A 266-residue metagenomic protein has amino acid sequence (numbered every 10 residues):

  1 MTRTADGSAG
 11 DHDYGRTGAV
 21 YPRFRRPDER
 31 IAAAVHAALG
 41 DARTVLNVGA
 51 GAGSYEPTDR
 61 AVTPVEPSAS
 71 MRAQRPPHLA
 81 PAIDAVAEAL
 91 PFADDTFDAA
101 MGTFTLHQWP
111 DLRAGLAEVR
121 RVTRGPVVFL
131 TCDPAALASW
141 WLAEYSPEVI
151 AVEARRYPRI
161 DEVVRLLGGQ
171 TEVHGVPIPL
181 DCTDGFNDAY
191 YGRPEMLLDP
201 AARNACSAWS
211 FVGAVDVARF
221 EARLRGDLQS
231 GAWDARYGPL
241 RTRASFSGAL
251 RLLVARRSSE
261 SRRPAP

Functional and structural regions predicted by a protein language model:
M1-R43, S54, A69-Q74: Conserved class I S-adenosyl-L-methionine
A42, F97-D98, R124: Local beta-strand N-terminus motif with an aromatic residue
T44-L90: Class I SAM-dependent methyltransferase SAM/SAH-binding core
M101: A conserved beta-strand element that flanks and buttresses the S-adenosyl-L-methionine
F104-Q108: Short catalytic micro-motifs in class I SAM-dependent methyltransferases
R113-V127: A short glycine-rich, Lys/Arg-flanked "PGG" loop and its adjoining helix->strand segment in the class I
P126-D161, D181-D188: Conserved class I S-adenosyl-L-methionine
G175-P266: Conserved Class I S-adenosyl-L-methionine
